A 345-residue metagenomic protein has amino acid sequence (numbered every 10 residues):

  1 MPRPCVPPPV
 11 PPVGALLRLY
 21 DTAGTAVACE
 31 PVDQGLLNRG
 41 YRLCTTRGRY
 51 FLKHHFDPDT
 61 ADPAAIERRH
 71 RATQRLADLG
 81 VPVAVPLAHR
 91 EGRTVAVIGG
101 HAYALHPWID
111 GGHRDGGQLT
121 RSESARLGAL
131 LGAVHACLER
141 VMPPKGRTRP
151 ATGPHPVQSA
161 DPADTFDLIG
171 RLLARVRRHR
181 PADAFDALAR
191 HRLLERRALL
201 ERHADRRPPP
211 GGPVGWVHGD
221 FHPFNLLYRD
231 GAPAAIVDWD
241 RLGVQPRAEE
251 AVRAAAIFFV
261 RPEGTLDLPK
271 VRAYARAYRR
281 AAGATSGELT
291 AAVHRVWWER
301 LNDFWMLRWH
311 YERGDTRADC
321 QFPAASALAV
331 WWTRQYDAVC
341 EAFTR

Functional and structural regions predicted by a protein language model:
M1-V27: Juxta-kinase regulatory segment immediately upstream of eukaryotic protein kinase catalytic domains
P9-L19, P143, R171-H218: An alpha-helical support segment within catalytic cores of ATP-dependent transferases
L36-T45, F51-L52, P86, E201-E249: Active-site acidic catalytic loop and adjacent metal/ATP-binding pocket of ATP-dependent phosphoryl transfer enzymes
T45-T148: ATP-binding pocket architecture of kinase catalytic cores
Y103-G117, R171-A182, A254, W298-A318: A glycine-centered beta->alpha junction motif in the catalytic cores of kinase/phosphotransferase enzymes
G117-R190, V214: A cross-family kinase active-site recognition segment
R171, R175, R280, N302-R345: ATP/Mg2+ or Mg2+-diphosphate-binding catalytic cores that bind nucleotide phosphates or diphosphates via glycine-rich
A248-G283, W297-D315: Active-site activation/catalytic loop segments of kinase-like enzymes and analogous catalytic loops in related
